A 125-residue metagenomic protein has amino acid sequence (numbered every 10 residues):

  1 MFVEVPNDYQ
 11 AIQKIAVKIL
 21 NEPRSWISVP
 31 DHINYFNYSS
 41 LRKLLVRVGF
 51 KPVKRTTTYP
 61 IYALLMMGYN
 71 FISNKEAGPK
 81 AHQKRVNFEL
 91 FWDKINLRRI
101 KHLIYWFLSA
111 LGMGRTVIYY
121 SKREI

Functional and structural regions predicted by a protein language model:
M1-L20, P30-F50, I118-I125: Conserved SAM-binding loop
F2-E4, N21-P23, R85-W92: A generic short-segment signal for beta-strand/edge and adjacent turn/coil regions
A11-I15, K54-R55, L64-L65: Extended hydrophobic-aromatic, low-complexity segments
K18-E22, F71-N74: Short, hinge-like loop/turn segments at secondary-structure boundaries
S25-S28: Glycine-rich FAD cofactor-binding loop and adjacent beta-loop-alpha segment at the N-terminus of flavoprotein
Y38-T58, L90-L97: A SAM-dependent methyltransferase catalytic signature shared across enzymes that methylate proteins
T57-I125: A C-terminal cap/extension of S-adenosyl-L-methionine-dependent methyltransferases that defines the acceptor-substrate
